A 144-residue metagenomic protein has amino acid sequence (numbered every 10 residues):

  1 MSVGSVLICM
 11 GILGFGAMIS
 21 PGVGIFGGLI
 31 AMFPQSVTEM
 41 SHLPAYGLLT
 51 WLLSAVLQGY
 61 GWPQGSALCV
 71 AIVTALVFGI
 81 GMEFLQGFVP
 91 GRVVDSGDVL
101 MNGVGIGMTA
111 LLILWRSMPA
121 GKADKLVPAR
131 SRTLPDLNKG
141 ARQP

Functional and structural regions predicted by a protein language model:
M1-G97, G103-P144: Bulky hydrophobic segments
